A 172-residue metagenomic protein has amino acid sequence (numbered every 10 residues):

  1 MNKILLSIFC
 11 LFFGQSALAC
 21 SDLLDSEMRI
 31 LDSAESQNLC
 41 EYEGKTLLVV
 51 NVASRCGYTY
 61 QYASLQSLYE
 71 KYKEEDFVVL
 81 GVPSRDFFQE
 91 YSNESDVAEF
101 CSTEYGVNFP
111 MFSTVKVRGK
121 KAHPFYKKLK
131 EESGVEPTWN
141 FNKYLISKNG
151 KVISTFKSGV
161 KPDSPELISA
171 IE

Functional and structural regions predicted by a protein language model:
I4-F13: Sec-dependent N-terminal signal peptides
L18-C40: N-terminal "domain-start" segment that seeds a small globular fold
N38-C40, E70-K71, S133-P137: Surface-exposed acidic, glycine-flexible loop patches that form ligand/cofactor-binding and adhesion interfaces
E43-L47, K73-V78, Y105-P110, N140 (+1 more regions): Loop/turn elements at helix/coil->beta-strand transitions in domains of secreted/extracellular proteins
N51-R55: Amphipathic alpha-helical repeat scaffolds
Y58-A122: Structural microenvironment flanking redox-active thiols in thiol-disulfide oxidoreductases
P124-K127, E131-E172: Thiol-/selenol-based redox modules, centered on thioredoxin-like and closely related oxidoreductase domains
